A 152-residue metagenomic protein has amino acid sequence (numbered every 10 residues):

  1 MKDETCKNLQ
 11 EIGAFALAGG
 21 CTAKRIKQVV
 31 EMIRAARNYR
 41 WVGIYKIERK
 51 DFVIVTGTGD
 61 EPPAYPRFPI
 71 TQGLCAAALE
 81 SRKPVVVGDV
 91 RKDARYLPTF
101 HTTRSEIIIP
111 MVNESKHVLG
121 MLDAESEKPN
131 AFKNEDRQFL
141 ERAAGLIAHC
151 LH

Functional and structural regions predicted by a protein language model:
M1-P63: Intrinsically disordered, low-complexity terminal regulatory regions
K2, L9, G13, S126-H152: Juxtadomain coupling helices with adjacent low-complexity linkers
A36, T99-R104: Short loop/turn motifs at secondary-structure junctions and domain boundaries
Y39, G73, E106: Short coil/loop residues immediately preceding or within conserved phosphate-binding loops of NTP-utilizing enzyme
W41, I108, M121: Short hydrophobic/aromatic beta-strand element in the GNAT-like acyltransferase core that lines or flanks the acyl-donor
I47-T99: Regulatory sensory and allosteric helical modules in signal-transduction proteins and certain transcription factors
S105-N113: A short, aliphatic-rich beta-strand micro-motif
V112-S126: Sensory-domain boundary capping and coupling elements
